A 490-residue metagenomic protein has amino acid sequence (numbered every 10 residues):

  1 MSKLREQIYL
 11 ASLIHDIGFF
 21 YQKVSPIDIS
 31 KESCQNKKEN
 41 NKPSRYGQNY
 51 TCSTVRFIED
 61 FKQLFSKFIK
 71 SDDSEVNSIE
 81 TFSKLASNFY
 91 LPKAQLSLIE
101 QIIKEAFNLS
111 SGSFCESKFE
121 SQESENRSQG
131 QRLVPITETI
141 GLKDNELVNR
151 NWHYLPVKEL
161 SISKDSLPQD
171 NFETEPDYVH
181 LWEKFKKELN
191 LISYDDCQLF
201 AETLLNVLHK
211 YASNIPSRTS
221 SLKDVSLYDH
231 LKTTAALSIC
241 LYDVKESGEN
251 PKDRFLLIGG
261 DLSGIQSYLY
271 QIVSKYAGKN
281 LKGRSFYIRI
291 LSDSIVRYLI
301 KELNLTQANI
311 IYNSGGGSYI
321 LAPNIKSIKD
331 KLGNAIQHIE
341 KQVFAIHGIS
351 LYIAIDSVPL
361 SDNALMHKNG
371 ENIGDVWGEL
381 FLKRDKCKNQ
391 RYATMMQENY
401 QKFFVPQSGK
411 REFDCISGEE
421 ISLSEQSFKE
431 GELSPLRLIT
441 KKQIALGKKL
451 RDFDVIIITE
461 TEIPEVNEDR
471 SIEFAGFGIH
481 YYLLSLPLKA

Functional and structural regions predicted by a protein language model:
M1-I140, L155, I215, Y270-L281: Divalent metal-dependent catalytic cores for phosphoryl transfer on phosphate-bearing substrates
R5, A94-L96, E100-K104, N108-L257 (+2 more regions): Bergerat-fold GHKL/Histidine-kinase-like ATPase
I14, G260-L262: Alpha/beta-hydrolase
S318: Interfaces and regulatory segments of ATP-dependent nucleotide/adenylate/phosphodiester-chemistry enzymes
